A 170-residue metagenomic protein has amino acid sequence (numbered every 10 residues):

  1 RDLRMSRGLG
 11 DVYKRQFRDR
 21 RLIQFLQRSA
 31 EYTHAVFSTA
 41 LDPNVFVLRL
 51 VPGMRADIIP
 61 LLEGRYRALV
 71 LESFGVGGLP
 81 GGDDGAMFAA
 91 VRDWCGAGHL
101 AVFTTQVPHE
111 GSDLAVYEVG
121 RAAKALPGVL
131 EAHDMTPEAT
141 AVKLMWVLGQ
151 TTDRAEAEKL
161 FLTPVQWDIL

Functional and structural regions predicted by a protein language model:
D2-Y13: Single conserved hydrophobic/aromatic residue that forms the stacking wall/gate of nucleotide- or nucleobase-binding
L3, R20-R21, A35, E72 (+2 more regions): Flexible, active-site-adjacent loop/turn segments at secondary-structure boundaries
L9, Q27-E31, A125-P127: Short amphipathic alpha-helical surface micro-motifs
Y13, V70-L71, A101: Short acidic (Asp/Glu) and glycine-rich catalytic loops that position anionic groups and cofactors
R18-R20, L26-Q27, L48-P52, E72-F74 (+2 more regions): Fold-independent oxyanion-binding glycine-rich loops and adjacent beta-strand/coil segments at enzyme active sites
R28-P80: Oxyanion-binding "anion nests"
V76-L170: C-terminal non-catalytic interaction/assembly regions of soluble proteins
